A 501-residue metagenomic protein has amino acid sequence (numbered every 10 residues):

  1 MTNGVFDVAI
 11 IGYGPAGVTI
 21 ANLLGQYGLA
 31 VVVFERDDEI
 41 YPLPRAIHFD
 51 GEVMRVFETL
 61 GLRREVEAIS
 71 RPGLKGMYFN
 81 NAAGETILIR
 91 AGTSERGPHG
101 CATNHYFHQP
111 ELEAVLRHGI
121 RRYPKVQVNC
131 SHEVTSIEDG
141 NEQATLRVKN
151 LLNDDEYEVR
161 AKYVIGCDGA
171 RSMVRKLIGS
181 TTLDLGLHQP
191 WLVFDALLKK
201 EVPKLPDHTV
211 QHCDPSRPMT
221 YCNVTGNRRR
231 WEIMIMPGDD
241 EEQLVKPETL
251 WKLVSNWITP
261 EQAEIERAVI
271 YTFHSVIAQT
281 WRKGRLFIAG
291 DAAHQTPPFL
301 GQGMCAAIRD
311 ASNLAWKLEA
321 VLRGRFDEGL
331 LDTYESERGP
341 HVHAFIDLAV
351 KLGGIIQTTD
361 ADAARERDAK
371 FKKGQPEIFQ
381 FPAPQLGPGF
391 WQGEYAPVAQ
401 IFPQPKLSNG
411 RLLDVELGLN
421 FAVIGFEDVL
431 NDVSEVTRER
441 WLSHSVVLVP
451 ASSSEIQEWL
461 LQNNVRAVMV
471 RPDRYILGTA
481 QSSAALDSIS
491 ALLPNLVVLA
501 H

Functional and structural regions predicted by a protein language model:
T2-D7, I11, Q26-Y27, N81-A83 (+6 more regions): Helical substrate-recognition/capping region of FAD-dependent monooxygenase/halogenase enzymes
G4-F6, N153-Y163: Core beta-strand elements of the Rossmann-like FAD/NAD(P) dinucleotide-binding domain in flavoenzyme oxidoreductases
G17-V18: N-terminal Rossmann-fold NAD(P) dinucleotide-binding loop
G25-R45: Glycine-rich FAD pyrophosphate-binding loop
R45, D50-G119: Active-site-adjacent segment of FAD-dependent monooxygenases/related oxidoreductases
A68, Y78, E85, H118 (+2 more regions): Conserved FAD-binding catalytic core of PHBH/FMO-like flavoproteins
I69, N227, Q243-A306, F326 (+2 more regions): FAD/FMN-dependent oxidoreductases across multiple families
C130-A144: A conserved short coil-to-beta-strand element within the FAD-binding core of flavoproteins
